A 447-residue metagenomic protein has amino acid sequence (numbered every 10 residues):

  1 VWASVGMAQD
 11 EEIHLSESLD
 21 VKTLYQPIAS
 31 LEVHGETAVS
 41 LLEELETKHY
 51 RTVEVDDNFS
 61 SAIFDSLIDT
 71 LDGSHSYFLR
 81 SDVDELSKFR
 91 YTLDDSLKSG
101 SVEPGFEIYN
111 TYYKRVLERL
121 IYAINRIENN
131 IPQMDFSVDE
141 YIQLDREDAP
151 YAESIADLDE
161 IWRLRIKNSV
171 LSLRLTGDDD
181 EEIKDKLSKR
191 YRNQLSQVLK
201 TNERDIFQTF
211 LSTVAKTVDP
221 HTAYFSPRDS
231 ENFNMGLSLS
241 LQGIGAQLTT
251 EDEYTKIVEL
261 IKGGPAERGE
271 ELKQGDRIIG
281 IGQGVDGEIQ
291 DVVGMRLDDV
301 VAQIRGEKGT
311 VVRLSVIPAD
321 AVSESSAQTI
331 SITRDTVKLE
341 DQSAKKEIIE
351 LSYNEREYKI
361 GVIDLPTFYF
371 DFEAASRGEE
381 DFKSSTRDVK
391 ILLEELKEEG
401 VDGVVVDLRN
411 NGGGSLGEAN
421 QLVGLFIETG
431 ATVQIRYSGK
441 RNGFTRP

Functional and structural regions predicted by a protein language model:
A3-D10, D185, T201: Boundary at the C-terminal end of the N-terminal hydrophobic targeting segment
L15-P27, A38-Y50, K88-T92, K189-N193 (+1 more regions): Acidic/histidine-rich, surface-exposed loop or edge segments in extracytoplasmic proteins
A29-S30, H34, E46-V55, L199-E203 (+5 more regions): Cleft-lining beta-strand/loop regions that shape enzyme active-site pockets
S30-D72, R80-D82: N-terminal-proximal low-complexity accessory segments that begin disordered and transition into the first
T37-L41, V55, F59-S60, F64-L67 (+12 more regions): Stable alpha-helical elements in mature extracytoplasmic
D69-T70, Y91, G105-F106, N110-I121 (+4 more regions): PDZ/PDZ-like domain segments forming the peptide/carboxylate-binding groove, activating on the N-terminal beta-strands
D72-S99, G287-E288: Active-site-surrounding "flap" and adjacent substrate/cofactor-binding loops of secreted or lumenal enzymes, prototyped
R146-E182, K186-K189, Y254, I281 (+3 more regions): Well-structured core secondary-structure elements of compact alpha/beta domains
